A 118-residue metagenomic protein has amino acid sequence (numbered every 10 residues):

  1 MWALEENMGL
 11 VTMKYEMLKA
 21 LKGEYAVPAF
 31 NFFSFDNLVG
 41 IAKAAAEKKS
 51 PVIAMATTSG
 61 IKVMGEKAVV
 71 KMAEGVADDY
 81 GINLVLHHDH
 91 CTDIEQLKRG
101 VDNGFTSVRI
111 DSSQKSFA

Functional and structural regions predicted by a protein language model:
L4-P28: N-terminal amphipathic alpha-helix/helix-capping segment at the start of soluble metabolic enzymes
V11, D36, H90-C91: Residue-level recognition of alpha-helix initiation/capping sites
K14-Y15, F35-Y80: Glycine-rich, positively charged N-terminal anion/phosphate-binding segment
A26-N31, V52-A56, L84-D89, V108-I110: Hydrophobic faces of well-ordered beta-strands that scaffold small-molecule active sites in alpha/beta enzyme cores
V39, K62-V70, T92-R99, S112-A118: Active-site-adjacent beta->alpha loops and helix N-cap segments on the catalytic face of soluble alpha/beta enzymes
K48, D102-V108: Glycine-enriched alpha-helix->loop->beta-strand junction motifs that scaffold or abut catalytic
